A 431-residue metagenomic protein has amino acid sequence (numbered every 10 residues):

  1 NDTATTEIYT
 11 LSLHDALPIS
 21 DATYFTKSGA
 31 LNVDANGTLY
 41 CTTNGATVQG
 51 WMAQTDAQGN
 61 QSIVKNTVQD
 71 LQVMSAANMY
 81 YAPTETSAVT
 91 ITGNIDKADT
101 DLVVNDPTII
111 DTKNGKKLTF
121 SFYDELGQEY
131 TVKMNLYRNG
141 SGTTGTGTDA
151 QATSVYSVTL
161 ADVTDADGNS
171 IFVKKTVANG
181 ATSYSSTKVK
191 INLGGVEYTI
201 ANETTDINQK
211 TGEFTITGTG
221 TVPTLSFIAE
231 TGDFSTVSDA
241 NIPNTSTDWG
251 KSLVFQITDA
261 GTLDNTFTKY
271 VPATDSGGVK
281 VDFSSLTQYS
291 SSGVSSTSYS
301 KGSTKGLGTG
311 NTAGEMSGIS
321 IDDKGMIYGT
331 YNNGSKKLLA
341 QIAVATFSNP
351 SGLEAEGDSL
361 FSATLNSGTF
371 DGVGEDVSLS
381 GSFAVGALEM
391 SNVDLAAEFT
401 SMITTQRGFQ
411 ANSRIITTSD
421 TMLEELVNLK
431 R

Functional and structural regions predicted by a protein language model:
N1-D15: Single conserved hydrophobic/aromatic residue that forms the stacking wall/gate of nucleotide- or nucleobase-binding
S12-N392, F399-S401, G408: Small/polar low-complexity and glycine-rich loop motifs
S401, T405-R431: Amphipathic alpha-helical coiled-coil/heptad-repeat segments
